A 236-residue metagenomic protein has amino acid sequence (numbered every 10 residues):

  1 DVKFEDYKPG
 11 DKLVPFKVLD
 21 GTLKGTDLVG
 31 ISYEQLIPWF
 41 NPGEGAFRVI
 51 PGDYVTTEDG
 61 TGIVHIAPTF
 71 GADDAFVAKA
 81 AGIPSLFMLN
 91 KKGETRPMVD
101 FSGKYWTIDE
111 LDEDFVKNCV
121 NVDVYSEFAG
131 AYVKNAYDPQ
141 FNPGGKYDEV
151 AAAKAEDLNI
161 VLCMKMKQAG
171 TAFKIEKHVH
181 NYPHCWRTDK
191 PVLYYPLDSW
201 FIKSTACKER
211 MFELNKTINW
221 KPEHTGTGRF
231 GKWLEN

Functional and structural regions predicted by a protein language model:
D1-N236: Non-cofactor substrate-recognition interfaces
